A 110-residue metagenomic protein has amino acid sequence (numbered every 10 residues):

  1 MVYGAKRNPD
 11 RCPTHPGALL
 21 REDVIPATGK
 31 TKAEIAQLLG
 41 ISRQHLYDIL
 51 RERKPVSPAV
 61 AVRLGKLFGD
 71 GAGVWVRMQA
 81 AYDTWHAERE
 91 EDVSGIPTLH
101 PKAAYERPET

Functional and structural regions predicted by a protein language model:
M1-Y3: General marker for long, soluble alpha-helical cores
A5-K30: A short, Lys/Arg-rich alpha-helix, primarily the initiator
I25, A36, G65: The alpha-helix within a helix-turn-helix
G29-D48: Short alpha-helical DNA-recognition segment
S42, R53, F68, Q79-Y82: The DNA-recognition helices of helix-turn-helix-type DNA-binding domains
D48, V62, R77: DNA-binding alpha-helical recognition surfaces that contact promoter or target DNA
R53-K66: Short, basic-rich loop-to-helix N-cap that marks the start of a DNA-contacting helix
V76-T110: Short, charged recognition helix plus adjacent turn of helix-turn-helix-like nucleic-acid-binding domains
